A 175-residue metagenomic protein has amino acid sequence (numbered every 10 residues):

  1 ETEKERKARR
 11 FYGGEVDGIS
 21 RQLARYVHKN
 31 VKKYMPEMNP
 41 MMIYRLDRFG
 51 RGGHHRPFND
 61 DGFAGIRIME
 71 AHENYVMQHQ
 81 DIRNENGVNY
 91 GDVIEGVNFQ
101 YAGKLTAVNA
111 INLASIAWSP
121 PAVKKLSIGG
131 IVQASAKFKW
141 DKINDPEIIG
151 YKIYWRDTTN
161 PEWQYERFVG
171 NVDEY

Functional and structural regions predicted by a protein language model:
E1-A122: Active-site-adjacent substrate-binding region of metalloamidase/peptidase-like peptide-processing proteins
G53-R56, L126-S127, K139-K142: Generic recognition of flexible, low-complexity loop/linker segments
W118-Q133: Extracellular ectodomain segments of secreted/surface proteins
V132-K137, N171-Y175: Ser/Thr- and Asn-enriched, surface-exposed coil loops between beta-strands
A134-E147: Conserved aromatic anchor
G150-Y175: Recognizes extended acidic, P/S/T-rich segments that occur within or adjacent to Ig-like beta-sandwich modules
